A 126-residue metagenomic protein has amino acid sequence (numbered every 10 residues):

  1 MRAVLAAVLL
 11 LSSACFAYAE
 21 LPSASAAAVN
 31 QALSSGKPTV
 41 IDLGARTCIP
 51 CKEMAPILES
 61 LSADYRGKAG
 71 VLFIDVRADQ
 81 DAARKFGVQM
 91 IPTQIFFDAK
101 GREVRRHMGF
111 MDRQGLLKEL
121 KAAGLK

Functional and structural regions predicted by a protein language model:
M1-V4: Positively charged n-region of N-terminal signal peptides that target proteins for export
S12-A17: N-terminal signal peptide c-region/cleavage motif recognized by signal peptidases
L21-K37: A short beta-strand-turn-helix
S34-R46: Short active-site neighborhood of thiol/selenol oxidoreductases, capturing the structured segment around
K52-D64: Typically the conserved alpha-helix immediately C-terminal to a functionally engaged Cys/Sec in thioredoxin-like
S62, R66-Q80: Thiol-based oxidoreductase modules, predominantly thioredoxin-like and allied folds used for disulfide exchange
G87-I95: Structural micro-motif
D98-K126: Non-catalytic, surface beta->alpha helical segment in thiol-disulfide oxidoreductase systems
